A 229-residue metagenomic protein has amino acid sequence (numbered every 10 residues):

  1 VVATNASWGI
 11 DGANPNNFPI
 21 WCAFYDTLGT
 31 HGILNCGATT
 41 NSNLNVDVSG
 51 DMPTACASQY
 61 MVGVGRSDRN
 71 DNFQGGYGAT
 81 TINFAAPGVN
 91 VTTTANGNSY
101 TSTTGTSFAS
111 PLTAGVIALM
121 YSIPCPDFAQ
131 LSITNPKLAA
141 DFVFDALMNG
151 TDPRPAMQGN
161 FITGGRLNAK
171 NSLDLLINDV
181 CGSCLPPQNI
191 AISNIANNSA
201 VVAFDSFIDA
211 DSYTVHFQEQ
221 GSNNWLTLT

Functional and structural regions predicted by a protein language model:
V1-N17, A38-T39: Short acidic, glycine-rich surface-loop motifs adjacent to enzyme active sites
V2-A6, H31, Y60-G63, S122-P186: C-terminal subdomain of the subtilisin-like protease fold in secreted/lumenal serine endopeptidases
A13-W21, L44-S49, N72-G75, T94 (+2 more regions): Extracytoplasmic/secreted cell-surface and envelope-processing proteins
N16-C36, M52, Y60: Catalytic-core regions built around general acid/base machinery
N17-F24, A109-T113, A139, V143 (+1 more regions): Stable alpha-helical elements in mature extracytoplasmic
I33, D51-P126: Extracellular S/T/G-rich loop segment that most often corresponds to the catalytic His/Ser-adjacent loop
D179-A210: Pro/Thr/Ser/Gly-rich low-complexity, intrinsically disordered linker/stalk tracts
S212-T229: Recognizes extended acidic, P/S/T-rich segments that occur within or adjacent to Ig-like beta-sandwich modules
